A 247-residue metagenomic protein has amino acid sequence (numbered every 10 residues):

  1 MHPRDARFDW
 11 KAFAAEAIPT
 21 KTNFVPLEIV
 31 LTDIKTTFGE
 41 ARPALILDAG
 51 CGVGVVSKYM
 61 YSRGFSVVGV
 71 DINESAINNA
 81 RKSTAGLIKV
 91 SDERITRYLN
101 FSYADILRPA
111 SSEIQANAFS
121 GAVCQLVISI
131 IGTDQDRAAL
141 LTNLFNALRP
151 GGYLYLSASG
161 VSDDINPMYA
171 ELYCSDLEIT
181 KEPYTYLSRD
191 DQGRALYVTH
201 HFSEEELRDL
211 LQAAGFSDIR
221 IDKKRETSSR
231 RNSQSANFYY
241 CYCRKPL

Functional and structural regions predicted by a protein language model:
M1-A41: Conserved class I S-adenosyl-L-methionine
V53-G64: Conserved SAM-binding loop of SAM-dependent methyltransferases across substrates and taxa, primarily the Class I
N73-S75: Conserved SAM/SAH-binding beta-strand->alpha-helix loop
A80-R81: Conserved SAM-binding loop
V90-R108: Conserved SAM-binding strand-loop segment of SAM-dependent methyltransferases
V123: A conserved beta-strand element that flanks and buttresses the S-adenosyl-L-methionine
A138-P150: A short glycine-rich, Lys/Arg-flanked "PGG" loop and its adjoining helix->strand segment in the class I
Y155-L210, T227-S229: SAM-dependent methyltransferase
